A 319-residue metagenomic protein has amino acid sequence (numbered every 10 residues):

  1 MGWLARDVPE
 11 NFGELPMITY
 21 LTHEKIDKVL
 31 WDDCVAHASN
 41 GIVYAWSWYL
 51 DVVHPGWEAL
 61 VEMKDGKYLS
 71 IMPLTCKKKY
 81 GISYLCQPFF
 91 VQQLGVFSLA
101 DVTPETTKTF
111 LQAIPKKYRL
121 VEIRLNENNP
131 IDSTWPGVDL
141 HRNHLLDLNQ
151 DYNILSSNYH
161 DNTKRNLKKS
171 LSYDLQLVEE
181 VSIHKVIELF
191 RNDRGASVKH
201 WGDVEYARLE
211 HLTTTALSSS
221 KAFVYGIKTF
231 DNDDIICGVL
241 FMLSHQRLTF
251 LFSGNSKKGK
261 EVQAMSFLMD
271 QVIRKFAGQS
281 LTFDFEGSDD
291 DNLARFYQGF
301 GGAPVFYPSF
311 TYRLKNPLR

Functional and structural regions predicted by a protein language model:
G2, M17, L314-R319: Membrane-proximal basic amphipathic "stem/tether" segments
W3-L4, N11-F12, Q93, F97-S172: Acyl-donor-binding surface of acyltransferase catalytic domains
R6, T134-P136, E188-N192, F296 (+1 more regions): Short secondary-structure transition/capping segments
I18-D65, L74-G81, N126-N143, I154-G259: A conserved beta-strand-loop-helix scaffold within acyl/acetyltransferase catalytic domains
Y68, E105-Q112, L212-L318: Aromatic (often tryptophan-rich) hydrophobic motifs at membrane interfaces
Y68, F90, K117, G137-L140 (+2 more regions): A short, structural micro-pattern
K78-Q93: Conserved acyl-donor/pantetheine-binding loop and adjacent beta-alpha core of acyl/acetyltransferases and related
F89-V102, A196-H200, G254-E261: Short histidine-centered catalytic/ligand-binding loop motif
